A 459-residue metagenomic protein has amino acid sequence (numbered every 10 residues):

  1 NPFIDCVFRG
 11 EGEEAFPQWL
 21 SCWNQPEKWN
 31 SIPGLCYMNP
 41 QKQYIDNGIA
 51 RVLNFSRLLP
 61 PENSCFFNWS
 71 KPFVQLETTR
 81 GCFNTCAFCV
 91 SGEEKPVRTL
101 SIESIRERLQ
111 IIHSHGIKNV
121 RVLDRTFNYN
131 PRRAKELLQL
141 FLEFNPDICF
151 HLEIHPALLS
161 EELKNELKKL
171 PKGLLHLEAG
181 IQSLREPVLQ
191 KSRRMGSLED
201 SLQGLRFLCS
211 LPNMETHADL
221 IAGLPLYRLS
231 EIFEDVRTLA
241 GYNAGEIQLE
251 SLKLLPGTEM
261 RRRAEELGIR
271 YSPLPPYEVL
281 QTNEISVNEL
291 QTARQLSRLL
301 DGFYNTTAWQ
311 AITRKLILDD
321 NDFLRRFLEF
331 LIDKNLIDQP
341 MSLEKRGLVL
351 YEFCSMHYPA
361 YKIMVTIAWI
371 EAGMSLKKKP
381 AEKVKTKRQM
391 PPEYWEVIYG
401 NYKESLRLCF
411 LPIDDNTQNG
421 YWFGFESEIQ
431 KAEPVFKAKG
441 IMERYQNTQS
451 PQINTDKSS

Functional and structural regions predicted by a protein language model:
N1-I49: Glycine-rich beta-alpha loop elements in corrinoid/cobalamin-binding modules across cobalamin-dependent enzymes
G10, M38, G92, L123 (+1 more regions): Conserved residues at the C-terminal ends of beta-strands
F16-W19, L137, D235: Structural preference for long, well-ordered alpha-helical segments in enzyme cores
I32, C36-Q75, Q430: N-terminal [4Fe-4S]-dependent radical SAM core
G48-A50, L58, A134-K135, L163-K164 (+1 more regions): Short aromatic-enriched loop/helix-cap "lid" or pocket-rim segments at secondary-structure transitions that line
L59-M214, A222: Radical SAM [4Fe-4S] cluster-binding motif and immediate context
R106, H113-L123, D147-E153, P171-S183 (+1 more regions): Conserved C-terminal portion of the radical SAM core fold that forms the substrate/S-adenosylmethionine-binding
R298-S459: Radical SAM enzyme core and accessory elements
